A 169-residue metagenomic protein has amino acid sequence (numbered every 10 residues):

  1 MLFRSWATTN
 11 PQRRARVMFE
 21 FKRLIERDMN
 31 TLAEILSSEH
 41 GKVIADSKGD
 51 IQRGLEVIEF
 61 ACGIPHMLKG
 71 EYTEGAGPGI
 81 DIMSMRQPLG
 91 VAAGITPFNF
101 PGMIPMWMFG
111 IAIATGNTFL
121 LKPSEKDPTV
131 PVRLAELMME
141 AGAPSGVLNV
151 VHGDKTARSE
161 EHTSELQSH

Functional and structural regions predicted by a protein language model:
M1, L55, A93-I95: Alpha-helical structural elements
M1-L2, H162-S168: Short, small-residue-biased leader/transition segments that mark boundaries at the very start of proteins
F3-L68: Glycine-rich loop-to-alpha-helix module at the N-terminal edge of alpha/beta enzyme cores
P11, L89, S168: ATP/adenylate-binding site constellation spanning eukaryotic-like Ser/Thr protein kinases, ABC-transporter
M18, C62, T96, E165-H169: Generic short alpha-helical hydrophobic face used as a protein-protein interaction/packing hotspot
D50, D154-T156, H169: Short, solvent-exposed coil/turn elements at secondary-structure transition points
R53, I64, L137-E140, H169: A short linear boundary/processing microfeature
G70-S164: Rossmann-like NAD(P) dinucleotide-binding subdomain of oxidoreductase/dehydrogenase enzymes
